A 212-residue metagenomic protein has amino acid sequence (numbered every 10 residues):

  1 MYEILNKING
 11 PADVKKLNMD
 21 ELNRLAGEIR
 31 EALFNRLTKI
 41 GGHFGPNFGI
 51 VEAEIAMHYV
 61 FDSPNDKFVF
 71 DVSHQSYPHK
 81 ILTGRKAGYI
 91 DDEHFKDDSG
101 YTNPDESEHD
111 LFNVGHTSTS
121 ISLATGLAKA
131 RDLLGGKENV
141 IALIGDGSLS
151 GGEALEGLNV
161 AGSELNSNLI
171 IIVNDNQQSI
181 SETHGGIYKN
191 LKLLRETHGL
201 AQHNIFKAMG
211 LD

Functional and structural regions predicted by a protein language model:
M1-T83, I205-A208: N-terminal amphipathic, basic-rich helices that act as targeting or association modules
L5, N176-D212: Long, well-ordered, tryptophan-enriched scaffold segments
D13, D146, D175: Acidic active-site catalytic centers that drive phospho-/nucleotidyl reactions and related ester hydrolyses
H43-E164: Cofactor-binding active-site loop characterized by glycine-rich and histidine/acidic residues
V69, I170-V173, D212: Structured core elements
G151-N176, L191-L193: A short alpha/beta connector and helix-capping loop motif
